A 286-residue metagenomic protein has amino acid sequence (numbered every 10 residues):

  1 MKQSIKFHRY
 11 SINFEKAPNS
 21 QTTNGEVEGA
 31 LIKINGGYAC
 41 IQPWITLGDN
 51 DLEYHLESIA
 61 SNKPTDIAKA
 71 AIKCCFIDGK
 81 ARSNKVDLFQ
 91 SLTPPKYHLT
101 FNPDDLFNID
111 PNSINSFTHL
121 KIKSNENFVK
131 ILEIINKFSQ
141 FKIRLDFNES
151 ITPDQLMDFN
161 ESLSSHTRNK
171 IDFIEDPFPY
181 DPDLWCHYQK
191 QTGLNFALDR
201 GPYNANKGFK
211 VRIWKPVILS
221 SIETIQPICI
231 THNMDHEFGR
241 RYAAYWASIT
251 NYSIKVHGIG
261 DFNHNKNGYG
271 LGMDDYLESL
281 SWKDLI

Functional and structural regions predicted by a protein language model:
M1-I143, N148-D154, E161-S165, N265-I286: N-terminal capping/lid subdomain adjacent to the active-site entrance of alpha/beta enzymes
E15, T23, D110, F173 (+2 more regions): Alpha-helix initiation/capping motif
A39, P95-F101, T118-I122, F141-F147 (+5 more regions): Hydrophobic faces of well-ordered beta-strands that scaffold small-molecule active sites in alpha/beta enzyme cores
E53-S61, P179-F196, R200-K283: Shared catalytic-loop signature of beta/alpha-barrel
N125-N206, R212-I213: Glycine/proline-rich, positively charged, aromatic-decorated active-site loop/lid region on the catalytic face
